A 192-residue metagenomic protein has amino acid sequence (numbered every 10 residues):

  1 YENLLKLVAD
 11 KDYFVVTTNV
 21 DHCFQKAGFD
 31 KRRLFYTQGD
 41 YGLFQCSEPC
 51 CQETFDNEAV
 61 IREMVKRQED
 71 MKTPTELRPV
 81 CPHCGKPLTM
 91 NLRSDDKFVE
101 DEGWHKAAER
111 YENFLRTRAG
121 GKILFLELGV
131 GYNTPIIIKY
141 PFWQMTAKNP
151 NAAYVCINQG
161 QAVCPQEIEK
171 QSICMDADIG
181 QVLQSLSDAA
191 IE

Functional and structural regions predicted by a protein language model:
Y1-E192: Conserved catalytic alpha/beta core of Sir2/sirtuin-type deacylases, generalized to analogous enzyme cores that bind
